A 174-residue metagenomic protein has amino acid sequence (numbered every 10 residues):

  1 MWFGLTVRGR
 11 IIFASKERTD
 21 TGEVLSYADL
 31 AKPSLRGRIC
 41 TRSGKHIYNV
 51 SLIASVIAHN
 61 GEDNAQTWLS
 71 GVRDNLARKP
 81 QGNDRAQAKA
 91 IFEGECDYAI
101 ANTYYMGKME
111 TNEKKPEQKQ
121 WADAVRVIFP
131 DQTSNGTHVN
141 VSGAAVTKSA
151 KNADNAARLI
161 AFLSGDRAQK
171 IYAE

Functional and structural regions predicted by a protein language model:
M1-I11, A28, R38-C40: A structural signal for short loop-to-beta-strand junctions that line the ligand-binding cleft of periplasmic/secreted
W2-F3, A28-A31, P116-H138, T147: Short beta-strand->loop
F13-R18, N140-N152, I171: A bilobed periplasmic-binding-protein/Venus flytrap-type ligand-binding module shared by bacterial periplasmic
K16-C40, G44, A150: Hinge/capping helix and adjacent helix->loop/strand transition within the periplasmic-binding protein
E17-L25, I57-Q66, A150-A156: Short helix-loop capping/hinge motifs at secondary-structure junctions, enriched in acidic/polar residues
L35-I39, G94-D97, A122-V125, A153-A156: Loop/turn elements at helix/coil->beta-strand transitions in domains of secreted/extracellular proteins
R38-G44, F162-E174: Periplasmic-binding protein-like
G44, Y48-N49, S55-P130: Ligand-binding pocket segment of bilobal, Venus flytrap-like solute-binding proteins
